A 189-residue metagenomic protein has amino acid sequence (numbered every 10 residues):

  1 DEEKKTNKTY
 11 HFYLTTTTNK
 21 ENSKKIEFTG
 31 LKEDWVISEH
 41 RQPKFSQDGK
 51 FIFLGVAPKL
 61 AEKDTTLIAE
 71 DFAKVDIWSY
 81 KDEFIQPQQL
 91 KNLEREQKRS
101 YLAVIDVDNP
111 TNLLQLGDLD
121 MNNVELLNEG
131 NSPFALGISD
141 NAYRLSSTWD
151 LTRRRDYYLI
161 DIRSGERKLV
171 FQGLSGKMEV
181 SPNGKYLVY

Functional and structural regions predicted by a protein language model:
D1-Y189: Beta-propeller folds
